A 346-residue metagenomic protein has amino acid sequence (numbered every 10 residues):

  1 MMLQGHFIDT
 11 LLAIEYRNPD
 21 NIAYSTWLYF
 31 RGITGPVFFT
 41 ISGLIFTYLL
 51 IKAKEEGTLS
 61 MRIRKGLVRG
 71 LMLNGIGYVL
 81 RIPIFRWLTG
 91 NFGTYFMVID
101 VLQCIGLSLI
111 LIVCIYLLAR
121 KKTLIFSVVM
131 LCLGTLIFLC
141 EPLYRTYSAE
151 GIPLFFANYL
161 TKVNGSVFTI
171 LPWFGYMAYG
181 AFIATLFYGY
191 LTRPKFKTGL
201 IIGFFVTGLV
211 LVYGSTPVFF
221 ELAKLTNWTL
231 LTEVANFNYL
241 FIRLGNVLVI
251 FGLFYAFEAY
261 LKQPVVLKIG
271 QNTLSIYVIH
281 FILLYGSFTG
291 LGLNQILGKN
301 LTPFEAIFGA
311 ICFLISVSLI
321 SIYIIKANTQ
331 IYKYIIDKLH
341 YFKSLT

Functional and structural regions predicted by a protein language model:
M1-T346: Alpha-helical transmembrane segments and their immediate juxtamembrane cytosolic regions
